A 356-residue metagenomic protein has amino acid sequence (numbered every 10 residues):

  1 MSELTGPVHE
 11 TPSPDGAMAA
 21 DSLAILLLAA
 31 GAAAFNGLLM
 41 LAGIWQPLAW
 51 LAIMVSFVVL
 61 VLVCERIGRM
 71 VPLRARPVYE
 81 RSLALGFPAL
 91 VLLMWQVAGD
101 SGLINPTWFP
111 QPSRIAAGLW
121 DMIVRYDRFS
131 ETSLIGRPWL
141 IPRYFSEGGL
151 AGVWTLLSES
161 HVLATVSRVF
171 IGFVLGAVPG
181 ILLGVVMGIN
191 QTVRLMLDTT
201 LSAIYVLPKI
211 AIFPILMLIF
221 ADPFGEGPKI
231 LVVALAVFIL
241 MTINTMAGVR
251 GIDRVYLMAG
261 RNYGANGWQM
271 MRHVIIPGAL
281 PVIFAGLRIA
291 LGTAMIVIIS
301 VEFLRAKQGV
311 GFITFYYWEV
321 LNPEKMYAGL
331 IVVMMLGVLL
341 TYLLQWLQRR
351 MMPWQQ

Functional and structural regions predicted by a protein language model:
E3-A75, R81-S82: Transmembrane alpha-helices
L41-L48, D100-V174: Periplasmic/extracellular loop-to-transmembrane helix junction in inner-membrane transport proteins
A42-L48, S160-V169, L218-M241, K325-L330: Loop-to-helix entry region at the N-terminal start of transmembrane alpha-helices in multi-pass membrane transporters
M70, R168-L201: Transmembrane-helix boundary motif in ABC transporter permease subunits
G188, L197-V237, A247-G248: Generic hydrophobic transmembrane alpha-helix motif, especially the helices
M196, L240, N244-F284, V310 (+1 more regions): Short cytoplasmic-facing helical segments at TM-TM junctions of multi-pass membrane proteins
A234-L235, W268-V301, A328, L344: Transmembrane alpha-helices
A285, A328-Q356: C-terminal transmembrane helix and the adjacent membrane-cytosol boundary/short C-terminal tail of inner/organellar
